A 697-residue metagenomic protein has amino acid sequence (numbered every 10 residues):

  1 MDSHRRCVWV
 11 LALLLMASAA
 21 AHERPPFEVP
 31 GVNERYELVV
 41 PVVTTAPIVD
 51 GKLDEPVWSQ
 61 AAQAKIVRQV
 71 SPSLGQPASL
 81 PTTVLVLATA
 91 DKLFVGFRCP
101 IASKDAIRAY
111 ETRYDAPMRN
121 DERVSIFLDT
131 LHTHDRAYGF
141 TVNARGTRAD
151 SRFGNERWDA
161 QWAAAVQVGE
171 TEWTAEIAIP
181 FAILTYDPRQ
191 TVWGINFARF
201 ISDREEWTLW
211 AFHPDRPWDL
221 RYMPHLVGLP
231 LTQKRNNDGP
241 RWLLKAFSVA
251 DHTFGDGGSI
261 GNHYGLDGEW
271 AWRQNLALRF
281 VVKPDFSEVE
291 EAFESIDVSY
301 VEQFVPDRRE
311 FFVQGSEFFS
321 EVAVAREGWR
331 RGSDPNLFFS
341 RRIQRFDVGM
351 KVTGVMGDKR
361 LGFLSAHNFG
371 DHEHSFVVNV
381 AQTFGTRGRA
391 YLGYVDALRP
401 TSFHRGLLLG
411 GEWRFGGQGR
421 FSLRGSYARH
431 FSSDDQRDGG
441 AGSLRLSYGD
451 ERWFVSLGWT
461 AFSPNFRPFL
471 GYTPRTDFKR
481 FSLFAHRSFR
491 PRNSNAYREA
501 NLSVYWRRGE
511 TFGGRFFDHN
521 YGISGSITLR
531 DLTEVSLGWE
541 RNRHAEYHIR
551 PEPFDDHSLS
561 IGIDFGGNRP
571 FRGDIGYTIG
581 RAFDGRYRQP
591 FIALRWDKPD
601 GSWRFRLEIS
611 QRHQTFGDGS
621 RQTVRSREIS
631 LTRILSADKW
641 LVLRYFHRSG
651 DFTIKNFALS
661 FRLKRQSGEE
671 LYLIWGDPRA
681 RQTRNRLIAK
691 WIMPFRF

Functional and structural regions predicted by a protein language model:
M1-W9: Bacterial N-terminal signal peptides that target proteins for export
A12-A21: Hydrophobic h-region of N-terminal signal peptides that target proteins for export in Gram-negative bacteria
A21-V377, A381-T383: Structural preference for beta-rich elements and adjacent junctions enriched in aromatics
D91-L93, R136-Y138, W173, R189-W193 (+16 more regions): Outer-envelope beta-barrel architecture signal
I177, N236, A277, F286-F293 (+4 more regions): Catalytic-domain carbohydrate-binding cleft regions of carbohydrate-active enzymes
P180-Y186, Y222-R235, H252, W272-L276 (+13 more regions): Outer-membrane beta-barrel proteins
N237-R279, S375-F431, S494, A500-S503 (+3 more regions): Surface-exposed extracellular loop regions of Gram-negative outer-membrane beta-barrel proteins
R345, S426-F697: Exposed, low-structure sequence patches enriched in small/polar residues
